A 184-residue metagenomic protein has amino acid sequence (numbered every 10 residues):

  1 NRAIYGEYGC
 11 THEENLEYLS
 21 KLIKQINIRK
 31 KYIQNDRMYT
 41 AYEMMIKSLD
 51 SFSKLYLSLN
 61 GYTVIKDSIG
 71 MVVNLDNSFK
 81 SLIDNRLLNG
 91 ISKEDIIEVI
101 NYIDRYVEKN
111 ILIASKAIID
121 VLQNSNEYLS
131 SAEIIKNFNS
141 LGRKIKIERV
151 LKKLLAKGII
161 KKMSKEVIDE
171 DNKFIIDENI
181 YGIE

Functional and structural regions predicted by a protein language model:
N1-A3: A surface-exposed, charged beta-strand/loop segment in the N-terminal or early-internal portion of soluble proteins
C10-E166, E170, N179-E184: Conserved nucleotidyltransferase catalytic core and NTase-mimicking acidic/glycine-rich helix/loop elements in nucleic
